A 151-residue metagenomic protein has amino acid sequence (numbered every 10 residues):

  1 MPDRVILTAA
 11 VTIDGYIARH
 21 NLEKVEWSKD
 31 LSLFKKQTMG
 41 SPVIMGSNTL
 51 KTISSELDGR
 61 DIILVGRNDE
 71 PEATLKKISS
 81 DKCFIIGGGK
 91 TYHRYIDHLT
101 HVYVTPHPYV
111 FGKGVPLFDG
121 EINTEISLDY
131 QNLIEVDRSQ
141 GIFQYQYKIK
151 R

Functional and structural regions predicted by a protein language model:
M1-R151: Enzymes that bind and transform nitrogen-containing heteroaromatic metabolites
